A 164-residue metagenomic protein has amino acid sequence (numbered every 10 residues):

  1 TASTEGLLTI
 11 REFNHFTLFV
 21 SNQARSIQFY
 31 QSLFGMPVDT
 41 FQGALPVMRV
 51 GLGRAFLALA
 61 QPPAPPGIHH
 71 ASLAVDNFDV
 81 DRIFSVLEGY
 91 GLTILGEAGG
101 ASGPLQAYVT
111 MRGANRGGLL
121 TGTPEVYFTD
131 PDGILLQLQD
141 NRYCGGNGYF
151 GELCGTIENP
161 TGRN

Functional and structural regions predicted by a protein language model:
T1-G6, S85, G89-N164: Vicinal oxygen chelate
T1-T17: Short N-terminal segments immediately surrounding and downstream of signal-peptide cleavage
L8, T17-P63: Core segments of cupin and vicinal oxygen chelate
E12, Q42-A44, L120-G122: Residues that act as N-cap/strand-start positions at coil-to-secondary-structure junctions
E12-S21, M48-R49, P63-Y90, L95 (+1 more regions): Vicinal oxygen chelate
F13, T17, M36, L59 (+2 more regions): Short, structured motif recognition centered on aromatic/hydrophobic residues
A58-A60, D76-F78, A101: Solvent-exposed hydroxyl-ligand-binding patches built from regularly spaced Ser/Thr and small hydrophobics
Q61-P65, R142-C144: A short, sequence-level motif marking secondary-structure junctions
